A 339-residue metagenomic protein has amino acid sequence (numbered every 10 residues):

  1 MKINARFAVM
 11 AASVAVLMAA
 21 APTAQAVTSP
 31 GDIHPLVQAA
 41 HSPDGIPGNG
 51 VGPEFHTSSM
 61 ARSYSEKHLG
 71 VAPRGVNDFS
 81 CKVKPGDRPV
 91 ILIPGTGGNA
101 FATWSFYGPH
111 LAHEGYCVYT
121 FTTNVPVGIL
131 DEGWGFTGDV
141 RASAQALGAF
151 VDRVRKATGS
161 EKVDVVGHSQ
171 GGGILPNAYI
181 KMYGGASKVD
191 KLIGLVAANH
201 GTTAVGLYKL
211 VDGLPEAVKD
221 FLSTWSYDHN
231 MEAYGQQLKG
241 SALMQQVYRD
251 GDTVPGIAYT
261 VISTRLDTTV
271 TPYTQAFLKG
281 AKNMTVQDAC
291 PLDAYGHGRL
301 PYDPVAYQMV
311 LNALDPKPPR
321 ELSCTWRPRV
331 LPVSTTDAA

Functional and structural regions predicted by a protein language model:
K2-H113, T325-L331, T336-A339: Flexible, membrane-associating and regulatory peripheral segments of lipid-active enzymes
K82-G86, L111-H113, A157-T158, V166 (+3 more regions): Extracellular/periplasmic catalytic domains that process cell-envelope and extracellular macromolecules
I91, Y119, I193, T260-I262 (+1 more regions): Hydrophobic/aromatic beta-strand patches that form the interior of the parallel beta-sheet core in alpha/beta enzyme
P94, V118, R141-V247: Serine-dependent carboxylesterase/thioesterase catalytic core of lipase-like alpha/beta-hydrolase/SGNH enzymes
G95-G98, E132-G138, E232-Y234, A294-R299: Second-shell loop/turn segments in exported
H110-L130: Conserved alpha/beta-hydrolase
E132, G201-Y208, T271-Q275: Short aromatic-enriched loop/helix-cap "lid" or pocket-rim segments at secondary-structure transitions that line
L214, D252-A339: C-terminal catalytic-base region of ester-bond hydrolases, centering on the histidine of the charge-relay
